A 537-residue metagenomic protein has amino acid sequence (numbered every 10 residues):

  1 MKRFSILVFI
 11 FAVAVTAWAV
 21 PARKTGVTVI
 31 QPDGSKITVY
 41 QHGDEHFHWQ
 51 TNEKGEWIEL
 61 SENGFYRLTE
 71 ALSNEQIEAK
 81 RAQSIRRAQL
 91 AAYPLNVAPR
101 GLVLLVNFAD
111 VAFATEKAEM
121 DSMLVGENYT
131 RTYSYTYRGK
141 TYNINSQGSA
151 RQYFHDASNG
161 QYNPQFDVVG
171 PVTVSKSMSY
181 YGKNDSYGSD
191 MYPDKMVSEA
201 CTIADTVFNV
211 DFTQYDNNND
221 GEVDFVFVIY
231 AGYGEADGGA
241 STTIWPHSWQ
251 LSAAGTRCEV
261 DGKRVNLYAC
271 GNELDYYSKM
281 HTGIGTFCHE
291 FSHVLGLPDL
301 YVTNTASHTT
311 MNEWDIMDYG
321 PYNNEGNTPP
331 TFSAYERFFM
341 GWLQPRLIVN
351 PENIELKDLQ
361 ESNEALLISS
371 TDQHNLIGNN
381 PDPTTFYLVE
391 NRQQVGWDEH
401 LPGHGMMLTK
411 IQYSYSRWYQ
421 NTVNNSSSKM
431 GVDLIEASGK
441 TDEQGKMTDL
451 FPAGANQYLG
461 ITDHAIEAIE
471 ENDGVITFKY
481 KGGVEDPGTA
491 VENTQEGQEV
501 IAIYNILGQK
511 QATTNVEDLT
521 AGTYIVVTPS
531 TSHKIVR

Functional and structural regions predicted by a protein language model:
M1-I6, R537: Positively charged n-region of N-terminal signal peptides that target proteins for export
F4-A14: Sec-dependent N-terminal signal peptides
V15, D486-R537: C-terminal outer-membrane/trafficking sorting elements
W18-L95, K357: N-terminal prosegments of processed precursors
T28, T286-H289, I501-A502: A residue-level detector for well-ordered beta-strand positions
Q31, A114-T115, S122, R131-D156 (+4 more regions): Non-catalytic C-terminal accessory/binding modules of secreted extracellular proteins
Q31, N218, N505: Short, acidic, Ser/Thr-enriched surface-loop or helix-capping motifs
R81-T310, W314, D318-T331, E336 (+5 more regions): Active-site-proximal segment of zinc-dependent metalloprotease catalytic domains
